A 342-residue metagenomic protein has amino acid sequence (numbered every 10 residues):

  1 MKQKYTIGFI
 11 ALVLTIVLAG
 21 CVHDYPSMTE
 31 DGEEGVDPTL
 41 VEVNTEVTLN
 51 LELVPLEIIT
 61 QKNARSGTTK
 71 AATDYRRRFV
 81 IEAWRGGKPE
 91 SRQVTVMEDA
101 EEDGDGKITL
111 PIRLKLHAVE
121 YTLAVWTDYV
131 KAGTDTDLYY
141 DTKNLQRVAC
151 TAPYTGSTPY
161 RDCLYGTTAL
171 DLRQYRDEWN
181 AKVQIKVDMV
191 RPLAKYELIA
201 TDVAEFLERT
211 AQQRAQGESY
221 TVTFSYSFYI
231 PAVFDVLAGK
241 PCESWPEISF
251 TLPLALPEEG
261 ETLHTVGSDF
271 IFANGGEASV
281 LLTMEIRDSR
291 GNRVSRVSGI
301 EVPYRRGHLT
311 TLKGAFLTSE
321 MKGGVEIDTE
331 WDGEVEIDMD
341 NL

Functional and structural regions predicted by a protein language model:
V17-G20: C-terminal motif of bacterial Sec signal peptides marking the signal peptidase cleavage site
E33-A72, A200-A211: Short amphipathic, basic-aromatic surface patches that mediate peripheral association with negatively charged
P55-K62, T69-D74, R78-P192: Short, low-hydrophobicity acidic/polar segments
E90-D103, G239-E259, V297-P303: Solvent-exposed serine/threonine-rich low-complexity stretches and specific carbohydrate-binding patches
A118-G133, E277-R293: A short, solvent-exposed beta-strand micro-motif common in secreted/extracellular proteins
R147-P192, I199-T201, G299-L342: Extracellular beta-sheet/turn segments enriched in Thr/Pro/Gly and aliphatic residues
K186-L193, G267-G275: Conserved "repeat-terminator" motif of extracellular CCP/Sushi domains
Y196, A200-V266: Short helix-loop boundary/capping segments
